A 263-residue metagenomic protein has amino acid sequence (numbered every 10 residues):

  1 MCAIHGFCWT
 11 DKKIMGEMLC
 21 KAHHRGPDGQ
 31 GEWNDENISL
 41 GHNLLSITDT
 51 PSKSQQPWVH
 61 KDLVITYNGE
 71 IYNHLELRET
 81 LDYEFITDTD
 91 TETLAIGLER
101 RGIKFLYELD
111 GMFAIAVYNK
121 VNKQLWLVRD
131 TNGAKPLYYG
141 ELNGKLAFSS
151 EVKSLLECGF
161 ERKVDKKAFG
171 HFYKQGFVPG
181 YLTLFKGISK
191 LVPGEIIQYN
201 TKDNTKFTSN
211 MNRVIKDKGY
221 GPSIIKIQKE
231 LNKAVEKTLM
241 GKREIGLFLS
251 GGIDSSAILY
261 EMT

Functional and structural regions predicted by a protein language model:
M1-T263: Cysteine-centered catalytic environments shared across enzyme families
